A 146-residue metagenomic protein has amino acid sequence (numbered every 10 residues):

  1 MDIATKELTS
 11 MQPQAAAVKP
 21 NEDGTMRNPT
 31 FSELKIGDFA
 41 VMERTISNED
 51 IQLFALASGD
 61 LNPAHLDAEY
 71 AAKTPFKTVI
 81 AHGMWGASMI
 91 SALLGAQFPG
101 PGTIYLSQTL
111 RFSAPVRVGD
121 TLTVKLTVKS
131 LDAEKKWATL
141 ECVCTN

Functional and structural regions predicted by a protein language model:
D2-I3, T74-A81, W85-K125: Hydrophobic beta-strand-centered segment that forms part of the acyl-chain substrate-binding groove
D2-I36, V116-N146: HotDog/MaoC-like acyl-thioester-processing domains
E7-P13, S58, L94, G100: Short, positively charged
V18-A81: Catalytic strand-loop segment that frames the active site of acyl-thioester-processing enzymes
I36-D38, M42, D50, N62 (+3 more regions): A generic structural signal for short beta-strands and their flanking turns/coil linkers
A55-S58, S91-L94, E141: A generic alpha-helix structural signal
